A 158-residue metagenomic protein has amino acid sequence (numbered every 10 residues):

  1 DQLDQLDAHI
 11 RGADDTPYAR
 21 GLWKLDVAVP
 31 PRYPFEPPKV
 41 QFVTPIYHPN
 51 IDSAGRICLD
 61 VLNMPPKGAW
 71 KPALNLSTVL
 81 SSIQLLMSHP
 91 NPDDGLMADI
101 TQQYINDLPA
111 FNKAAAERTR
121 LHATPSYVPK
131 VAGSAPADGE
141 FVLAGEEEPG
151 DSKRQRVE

Functional and structural regions predicted by a protein language model:
D1-I57, V61-L62, K67-A69, T119 (+1 more regions): Strand-helix-loop interaction patch of compact alpha/beta domains
Q5, K24, Q41, I46 (+6 more regions): Acidic, Ser/Thr-rich intrinsically disordered and amphipathic helical segments
Y33-P37, Q41, H48, D52 (+7 more regions): A generic alpha-helix propensity feature with a strong bias for hydrophobic helices
Y47-D94, Q102: Glycine-centered motif in EGF-like
P90-E158: Charge-rich (especially acidic), low-complexity segments
